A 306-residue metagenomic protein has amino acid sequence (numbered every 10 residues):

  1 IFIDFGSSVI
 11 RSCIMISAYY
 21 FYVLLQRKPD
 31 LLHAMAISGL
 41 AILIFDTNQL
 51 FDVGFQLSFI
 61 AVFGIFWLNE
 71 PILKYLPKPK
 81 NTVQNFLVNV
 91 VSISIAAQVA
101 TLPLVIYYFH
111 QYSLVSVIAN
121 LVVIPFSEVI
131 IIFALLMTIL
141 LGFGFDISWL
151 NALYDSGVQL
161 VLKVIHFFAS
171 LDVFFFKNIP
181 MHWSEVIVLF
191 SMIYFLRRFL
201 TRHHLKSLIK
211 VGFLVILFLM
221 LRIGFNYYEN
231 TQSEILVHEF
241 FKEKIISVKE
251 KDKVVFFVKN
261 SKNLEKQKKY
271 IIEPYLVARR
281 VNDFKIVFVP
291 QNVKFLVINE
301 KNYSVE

Functional and structural regions predicted by a protein language model:
I1-S116, N178-E229: Hydrophobic alpha-helical transmembrane segments in multi-pass membrane proteins
Y20-F21, L40, F63, W67 (+6 more regions): Generic recognition of well-ordered alpha-helical segments
P79, I106-V122, I130-L189: Membrane-interface amphipathic/re-entrant loop segments adjacent to transmembrane helices in multi-pass membrane
Y227-I246: Alpha-helical transmembrane signal-anchor/signal-peptide segments
F241-E306: Extracytosolic and intramembrane catalytic regions of membrane-associated proteins in envelope/secretory systems
